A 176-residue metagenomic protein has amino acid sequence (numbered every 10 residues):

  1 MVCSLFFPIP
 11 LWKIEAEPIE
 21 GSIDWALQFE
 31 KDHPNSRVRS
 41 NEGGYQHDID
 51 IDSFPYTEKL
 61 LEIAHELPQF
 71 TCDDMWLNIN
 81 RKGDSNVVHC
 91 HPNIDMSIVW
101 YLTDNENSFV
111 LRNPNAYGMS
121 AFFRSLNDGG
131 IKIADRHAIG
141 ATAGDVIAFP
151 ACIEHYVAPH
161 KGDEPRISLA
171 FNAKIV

Functional and structural regions predicted by a protein language model:
M1-P68, N78, S85: Non-heme Fe(II)/2-oxoglutarate
I9-L11, S97, R166-S168: Short hydrophobic/aromatic beta-strand or adjacent loop that forms the aromatic wall/cage of a ligand/substrate-binding
E15-E17, Y101-T103, N172-V176: Solvent-exposed residues in well-ordered beta-strands and their adjoining turns, especially edge/terminal strands
Q69, N86-P92, A158-K161: Short histidine-centered beta-strand/loop micro-motifs that create catalytic or ligand/metal-coordination sites
T71-M75, I94-M96, P165: A generic structural signal for short beta-strands and their flanking turns/coil linkers
M75-L77, I98-W100, L169-A173: A structural signal for short, well-ordered beta-strand segments
N78-A148: Catalytic core of non-heme Fe(II) oxygenases with the double-stranded beta-helix
G129-V176: Catalytic core of Fe(II)/2-oxoglutarate
